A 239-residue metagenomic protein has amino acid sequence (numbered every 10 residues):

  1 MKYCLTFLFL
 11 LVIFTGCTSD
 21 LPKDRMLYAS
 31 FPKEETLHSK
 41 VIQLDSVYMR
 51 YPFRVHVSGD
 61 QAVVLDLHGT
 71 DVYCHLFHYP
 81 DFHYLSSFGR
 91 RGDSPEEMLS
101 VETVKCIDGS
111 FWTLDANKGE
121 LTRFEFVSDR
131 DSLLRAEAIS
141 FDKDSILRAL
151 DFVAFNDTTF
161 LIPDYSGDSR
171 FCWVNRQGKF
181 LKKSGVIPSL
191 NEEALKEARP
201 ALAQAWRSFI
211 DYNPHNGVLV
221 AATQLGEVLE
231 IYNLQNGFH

Functional and structural regions predicted by a protein language model:
T15-G16: C-terminal motif of bacterial Sec signal peptides marking the signal peptidase cleavage site
R25-R50: A short helix->beta-strand "capping" segment at the edge of beta-propeller domains
L37-D45, S86-E97, L134-S145, L181-A203 (+1 more regions): Surface-exposed loop and turn segments in beta-propeller and other repeat-based domains that flank or scaffold
V41-Y73: Beta-strand-rich domains and repeat architectures in extracellular enzymes and scaffolds, especially beta-propellers
F53-H56, E102-C106, L150-N156, P200-H215: Structural signature of eukaryotic scaffold interfaces centered on beta-propeller domains
V64-H68, T113-N117, I162-S166, N213 (+1 more regions): Conserved beta-strand positions in repeat-built beta-propeller and related beta-rich domains
Y79-D81, E125-D129, N175-K179, N233-G237: Short loop/turn segments that connect beta-strands within beta-propeller blades
G119-E120, E125-T158, P163, S189-L190: Asp-box/WD-like beta-propeller blade repeats and closely related beta-sheet repeat scaffolds
